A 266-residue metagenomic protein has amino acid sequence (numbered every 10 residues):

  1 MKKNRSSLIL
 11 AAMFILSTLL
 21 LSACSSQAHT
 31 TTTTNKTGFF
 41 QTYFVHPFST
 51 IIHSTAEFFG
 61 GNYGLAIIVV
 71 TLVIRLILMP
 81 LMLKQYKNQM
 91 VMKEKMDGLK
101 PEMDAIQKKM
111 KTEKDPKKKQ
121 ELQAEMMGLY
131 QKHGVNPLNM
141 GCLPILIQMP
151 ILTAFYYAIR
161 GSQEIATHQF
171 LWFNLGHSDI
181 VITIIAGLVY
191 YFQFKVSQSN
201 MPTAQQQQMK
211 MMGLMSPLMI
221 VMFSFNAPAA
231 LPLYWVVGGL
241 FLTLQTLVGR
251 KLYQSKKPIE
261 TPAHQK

Functional and structural regions predicted by a protein language model:
K2-K266: Helix-loop-helix
